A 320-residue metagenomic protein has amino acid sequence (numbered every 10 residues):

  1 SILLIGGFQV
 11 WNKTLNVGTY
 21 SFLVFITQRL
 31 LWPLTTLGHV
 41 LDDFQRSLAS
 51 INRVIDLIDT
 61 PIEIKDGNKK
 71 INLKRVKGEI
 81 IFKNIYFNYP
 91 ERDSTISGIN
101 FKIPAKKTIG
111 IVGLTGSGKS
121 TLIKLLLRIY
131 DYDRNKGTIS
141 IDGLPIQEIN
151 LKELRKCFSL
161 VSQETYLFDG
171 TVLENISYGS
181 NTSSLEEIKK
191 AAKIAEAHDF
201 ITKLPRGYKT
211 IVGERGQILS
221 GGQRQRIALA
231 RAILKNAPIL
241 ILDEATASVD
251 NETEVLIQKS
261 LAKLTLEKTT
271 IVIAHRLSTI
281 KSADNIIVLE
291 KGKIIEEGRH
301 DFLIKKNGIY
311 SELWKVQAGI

Functional and structural regions predicted by a protein language model:
S1, D43-R46, I62-E63, Y86-E91: An intracellular "coupling" helix at the cytosolic face of ABC transporter transmembrane type-1 domains
S1-N52: Helix-loop-helix
L48-T60, E79: Extended non-transmembrane interhelical loops and adjacent amphipathic helices of multipass membrane proteins
D59, D66-G67, I71-I320: ABC-type nucleotide-binding domain
